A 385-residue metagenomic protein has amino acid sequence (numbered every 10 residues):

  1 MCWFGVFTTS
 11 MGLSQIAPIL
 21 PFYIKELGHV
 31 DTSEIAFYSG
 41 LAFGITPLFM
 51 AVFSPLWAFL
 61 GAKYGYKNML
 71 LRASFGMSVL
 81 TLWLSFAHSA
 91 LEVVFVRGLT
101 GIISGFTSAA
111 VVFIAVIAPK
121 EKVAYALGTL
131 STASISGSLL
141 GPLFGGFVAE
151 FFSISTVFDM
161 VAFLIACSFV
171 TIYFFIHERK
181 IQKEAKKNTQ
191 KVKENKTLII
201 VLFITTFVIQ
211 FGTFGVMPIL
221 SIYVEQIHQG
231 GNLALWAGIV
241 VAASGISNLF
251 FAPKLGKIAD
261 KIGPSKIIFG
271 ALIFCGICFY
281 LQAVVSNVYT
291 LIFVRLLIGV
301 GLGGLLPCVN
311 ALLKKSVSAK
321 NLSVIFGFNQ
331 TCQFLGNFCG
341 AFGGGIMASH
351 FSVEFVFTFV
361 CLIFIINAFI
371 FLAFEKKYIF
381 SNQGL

Functional and structural regions predicted by a protein language model:
M1-P21, E26, K196-G215, L296: Pair of pore-lining "gating" transmembrane helices in MFS-fold secondary transporters
I19-A36, P218-L235: Short amphipathic helix-loop junctions that connect adjacent transmembrane helices in Major Facilitator Superfamily/SLC
L41-W57, A242-K254: Central cavity-lining transmembrane alpha-helices of secondary-active solute carriers, predominantly the Major
V52-H88, A259-S265: Conserved MFS/SLC helix-loop-helix module at the cytosolic interface between two early adjacent transmembrane helices
L80, L91-L99, C278, Y289-L297: Paired small-residue
V96-S134, A311-L312: Cytoplasmic helix-loop-helix junction between adjacent transmembrane helices in 12-TM secondary transporters
V157-F174, F357-A373: Symmetry-related core transmembrane helices of the 12-TM Major Facilitator Superfamily/SLC fold
H177-I204, L385: Juxtamembrane intracellular "pre-TM" segments in multi-pass secondary transporters
